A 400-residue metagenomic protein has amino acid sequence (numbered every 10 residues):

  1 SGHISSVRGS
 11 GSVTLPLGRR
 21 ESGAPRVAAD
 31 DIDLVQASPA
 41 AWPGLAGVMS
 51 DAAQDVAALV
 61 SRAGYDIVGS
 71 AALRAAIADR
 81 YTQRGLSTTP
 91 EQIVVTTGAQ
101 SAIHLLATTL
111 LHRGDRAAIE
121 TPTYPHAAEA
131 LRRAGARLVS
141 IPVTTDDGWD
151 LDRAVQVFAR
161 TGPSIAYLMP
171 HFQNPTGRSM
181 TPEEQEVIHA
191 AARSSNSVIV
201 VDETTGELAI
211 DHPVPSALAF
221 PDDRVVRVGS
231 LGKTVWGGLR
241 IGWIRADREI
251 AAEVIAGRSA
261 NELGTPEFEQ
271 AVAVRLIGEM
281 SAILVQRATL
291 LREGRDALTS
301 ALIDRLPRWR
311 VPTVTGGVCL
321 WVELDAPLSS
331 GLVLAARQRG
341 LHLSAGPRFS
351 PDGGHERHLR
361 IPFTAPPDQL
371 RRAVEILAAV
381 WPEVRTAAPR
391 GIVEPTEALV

Functional and structural regions predicted by a protein language model:
S1-Q54, S259-T265, R310, S330-L334 (+5 more regions): N-terminal basic, amphipathic alpha-helical segments
S5-S6, T88, L343: Short beta-strand "wing" residues that participate in macromolecule-binding interfaces
G9, T89-P90, T313-V318: Short Gly/Ser/Thr- and Asp/Glu-enriched loop/turn motifs at secondary-structure junctions
L34, M49, I77, I93 (+12 more regions): Generic structural signal for small/hydrophobic residues in well-ordered secondary structure, especially within
V60-S195, E207-R224, L291, L370 (+1 more regions): Conserved core of the PLP fold type I
D222, R227-T289: Conserved core segment of the aminotransferase class I/II
V274, L291-T299, W309-E323: Conserved glycine-rich beta-strand-loop-beta hairpin in the small C-terminal domain of fold type I
V322-R360, D368-E375: Conserved C-terminal alpha-helix-loop-beta "cap" of PLP-dependent enzymes that closes/shapes the active-site mouth
